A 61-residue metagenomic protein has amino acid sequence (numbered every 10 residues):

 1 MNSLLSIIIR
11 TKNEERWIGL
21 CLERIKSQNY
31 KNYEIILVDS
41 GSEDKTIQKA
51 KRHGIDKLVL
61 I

Functional and structural regions predicted by a protein language model:
M1-S27: N-proximal low-complexity "stem/linker" segments adjacent to membrane-targeting elements
E34-L37: Hydrophobic/aromatic residues located in beta-strands of well-ordered beta-sheets within soluble catalytic
D39-I47: A conserved acidic beta->alpha catalytic loop
I47-I61: Conserved donor nucleotide-binding strand/loop of the catalytic core
